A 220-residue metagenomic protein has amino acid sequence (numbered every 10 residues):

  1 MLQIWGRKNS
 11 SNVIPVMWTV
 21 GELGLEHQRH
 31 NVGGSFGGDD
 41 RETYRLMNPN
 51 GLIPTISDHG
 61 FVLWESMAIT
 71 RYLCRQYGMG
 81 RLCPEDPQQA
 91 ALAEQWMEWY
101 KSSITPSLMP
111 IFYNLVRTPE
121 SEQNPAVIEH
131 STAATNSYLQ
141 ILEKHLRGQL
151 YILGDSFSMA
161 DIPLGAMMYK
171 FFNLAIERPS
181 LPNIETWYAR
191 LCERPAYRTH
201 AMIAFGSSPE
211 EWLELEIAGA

Functional and structural regions predicted by a protein language model:
M1-E129, E143, E216-G219: GST-like domain detector, emphasizing the conserved glutathione-binding G-site in the N-terminal thioredoxin-like
G34-S35, F157, T186, G206-S207: Positions that flank functional sites
A68, N183, A196: Residue-level recognition of oxygen-bearing side chains
C74, M167-M168, A201: Active-site-flanking alpha-helical
Q88, Y100-E193: GST-like fold's C-terminal all-alpha helical module
R194-P195, H200: A late-sequence structural motif
A204-A220: Acidic/histidine-enriched, glycine/proline-rich intrinsically disordered or flexible terminal extensions
